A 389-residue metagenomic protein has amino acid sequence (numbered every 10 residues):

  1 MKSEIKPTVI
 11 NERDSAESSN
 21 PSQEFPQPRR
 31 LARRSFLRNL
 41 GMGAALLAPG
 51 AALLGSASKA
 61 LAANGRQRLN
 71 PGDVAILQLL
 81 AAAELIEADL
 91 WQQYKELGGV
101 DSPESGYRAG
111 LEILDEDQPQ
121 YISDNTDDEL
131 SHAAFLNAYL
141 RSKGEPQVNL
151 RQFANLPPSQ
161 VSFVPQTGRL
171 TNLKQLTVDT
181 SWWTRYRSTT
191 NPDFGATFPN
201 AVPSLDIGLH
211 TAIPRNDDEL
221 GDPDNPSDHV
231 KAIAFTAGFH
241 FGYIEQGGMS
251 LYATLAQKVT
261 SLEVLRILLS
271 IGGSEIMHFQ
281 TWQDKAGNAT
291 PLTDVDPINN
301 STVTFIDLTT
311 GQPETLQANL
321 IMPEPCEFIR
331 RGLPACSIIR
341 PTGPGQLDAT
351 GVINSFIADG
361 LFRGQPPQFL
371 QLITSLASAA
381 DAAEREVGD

Functional and structural regions predicted by a protein language model:
K2-R29, G41-M42, K59-D389: All-alpha RGS (Regulator of G-protein Signaling) helical domain and cognate RGS-like helical scaffolds
S35-S58: N-terminal export signals
